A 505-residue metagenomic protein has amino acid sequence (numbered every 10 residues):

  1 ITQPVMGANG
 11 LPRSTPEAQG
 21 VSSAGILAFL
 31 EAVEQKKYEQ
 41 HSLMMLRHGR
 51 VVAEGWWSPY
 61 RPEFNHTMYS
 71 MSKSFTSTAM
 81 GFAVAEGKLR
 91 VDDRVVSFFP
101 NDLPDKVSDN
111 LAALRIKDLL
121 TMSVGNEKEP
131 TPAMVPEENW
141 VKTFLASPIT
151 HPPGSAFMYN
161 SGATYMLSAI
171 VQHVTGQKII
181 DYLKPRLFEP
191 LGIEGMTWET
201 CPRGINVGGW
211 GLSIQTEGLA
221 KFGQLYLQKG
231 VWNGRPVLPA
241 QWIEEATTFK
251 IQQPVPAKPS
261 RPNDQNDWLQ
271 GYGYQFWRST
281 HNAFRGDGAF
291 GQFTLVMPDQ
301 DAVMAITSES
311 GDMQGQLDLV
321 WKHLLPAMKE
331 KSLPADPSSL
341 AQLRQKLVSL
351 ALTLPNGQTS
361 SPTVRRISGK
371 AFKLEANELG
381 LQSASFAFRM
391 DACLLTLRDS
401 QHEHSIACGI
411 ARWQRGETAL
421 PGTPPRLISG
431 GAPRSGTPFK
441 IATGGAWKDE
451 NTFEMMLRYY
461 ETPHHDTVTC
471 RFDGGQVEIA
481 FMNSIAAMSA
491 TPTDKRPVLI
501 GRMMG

Functional and structural regions predicted by a protein language model:
S22-S23, L27, G49, H66-D92 (+3 more regions): Active-site SXXK
L30-R61, D301-M304: A short, well-structured edge-of-sheet supersecondary motif
T67, E86-V124, A146, Q177-I214: Active-site helix/loop module of the DD-peptidase/beta-lactamase fold, centered on the serine-lysine SxxK catalytic
V124-T200: A small/polar active-site loop signature that marks catalytic segments
A163-I170, W210-V231, I243, Q292-E309 (+1 more regions): Active-site-proximal alpha-helical segments within enzyme catalytic domains
E244-M304: Active-site Gly/Thr loop motif
G286-L354: Structured C-terminal helix/loop/strand segments within mature extracytoplasmic catalytic/sensor domains
P337-G505: Peripheral terminal and inter-domain segments
